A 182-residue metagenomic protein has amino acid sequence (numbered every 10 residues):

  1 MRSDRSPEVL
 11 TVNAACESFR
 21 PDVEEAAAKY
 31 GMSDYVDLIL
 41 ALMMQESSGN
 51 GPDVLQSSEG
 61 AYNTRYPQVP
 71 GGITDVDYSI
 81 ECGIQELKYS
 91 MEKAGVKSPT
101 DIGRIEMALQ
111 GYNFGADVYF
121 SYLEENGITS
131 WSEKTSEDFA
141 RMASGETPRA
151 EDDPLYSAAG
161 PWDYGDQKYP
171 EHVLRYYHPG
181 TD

Functional and structural regions predicted by a protein language model:
M1-R5, L10-C16, Y66-E81, Q85 (+1 more regions): Non-catalytic cell-wall polysaccharide-engagement segments
E17-L42: N-terminal carbohydrate-binding/catalytic regions of secreted carbohydrate-active enzymes
S33-N50, S57, I80-I84, A108-F114 (+1 more regions): Short, functionally critical alpha-helical segments immediately adjacent to catalytic or ligand/cofactor-binding
G51-P52, D182: Secondary-structure boundary/capping residues
P52-Q56, Y122-E124: Short, solvent-exposed loop/turn and secondary-structure capping segments
V54-T64: A short glycine/small-residue-enriched secondary-structure motif
